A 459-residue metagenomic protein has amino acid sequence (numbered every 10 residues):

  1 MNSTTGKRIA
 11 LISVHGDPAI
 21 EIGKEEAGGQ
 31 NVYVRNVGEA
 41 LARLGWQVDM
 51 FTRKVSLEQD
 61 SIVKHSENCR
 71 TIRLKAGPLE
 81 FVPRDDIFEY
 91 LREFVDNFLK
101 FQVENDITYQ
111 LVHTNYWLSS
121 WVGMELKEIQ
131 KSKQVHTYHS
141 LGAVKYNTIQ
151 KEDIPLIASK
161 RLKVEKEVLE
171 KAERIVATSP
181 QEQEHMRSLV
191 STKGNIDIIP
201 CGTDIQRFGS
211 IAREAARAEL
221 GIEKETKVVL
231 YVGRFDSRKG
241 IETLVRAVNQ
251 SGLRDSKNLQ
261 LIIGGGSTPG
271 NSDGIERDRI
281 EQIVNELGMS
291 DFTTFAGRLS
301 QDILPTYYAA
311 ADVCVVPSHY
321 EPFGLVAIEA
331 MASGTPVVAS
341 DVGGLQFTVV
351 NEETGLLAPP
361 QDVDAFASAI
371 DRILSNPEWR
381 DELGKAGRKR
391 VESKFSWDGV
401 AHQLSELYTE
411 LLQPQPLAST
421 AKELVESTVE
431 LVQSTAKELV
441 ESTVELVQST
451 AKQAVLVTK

Functional and structural regions predicted by a protein language model:
M1-T71, V432, V455-K459: N-terminal subdomain of nucleotide-sugar transferases
G209-I222: A short helix/loop element that forms part of the nucleotide-sugar donor recognition site in Leloir-type
E223-K239, V245-V248, I262: Conserved donor-binding/catalytic core segment of Leloir-type glycosyltransferases
G274-L299: Nucleotide-activated donor-binding/catalytic signature segment of Leloir-type glycosyltransferases, i.e., the conserved
R298, T306-A311: Short alpha-helical donor nucleotide-sugar binding micro-motif in glycosyltransferases
H319: Aromatic "clamp/platform" in nucleotide-sugar-dependent glycosyltransferases that forms part of the donor/acceptor
P336-A339, V349: Short hydrophobic beta-strand element within catalytic cores of glycosyltransferases and related nucleotide-activated
N351-E352, L356-V363, R372-E378: Conserved acidic donor-binding segment of nucleotide-sugar-dependent glycosyltransferases
